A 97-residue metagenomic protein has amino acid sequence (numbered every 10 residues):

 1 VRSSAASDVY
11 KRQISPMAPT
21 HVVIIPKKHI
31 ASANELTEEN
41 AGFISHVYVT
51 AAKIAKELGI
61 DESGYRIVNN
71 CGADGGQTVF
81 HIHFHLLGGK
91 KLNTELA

Functional and structural regions predicted by a protein language model:
V1-A6, Y10: Single conserved hydrophobic/aromatic residue that forms the stacking wall/gate of nucleotide- or nucleobase-binding
Y10, P26, V47, H83: Divalent metal-coordination and catalytic microenvironments
Q13-V23: A short, structured beta-strand/loop element
V22-I24, K28-I44: Short histidine-centered catalytic/ligand-binding loop motif
E39-L58: Long, well-ordered alpha-helical scaffolding segments within enzyme catalytic domains, especially pronounced
E62-C71: A short glycine-rich, hydrophobically flanked beta-strand micro-motif that places a catalytic Asp/Glu for divalent metal
G72-V79: Acidic pyrophosphate-coordinating catalytic loop
G75, L86-A97: C-terminal helix-cap and adjacent tail motif
